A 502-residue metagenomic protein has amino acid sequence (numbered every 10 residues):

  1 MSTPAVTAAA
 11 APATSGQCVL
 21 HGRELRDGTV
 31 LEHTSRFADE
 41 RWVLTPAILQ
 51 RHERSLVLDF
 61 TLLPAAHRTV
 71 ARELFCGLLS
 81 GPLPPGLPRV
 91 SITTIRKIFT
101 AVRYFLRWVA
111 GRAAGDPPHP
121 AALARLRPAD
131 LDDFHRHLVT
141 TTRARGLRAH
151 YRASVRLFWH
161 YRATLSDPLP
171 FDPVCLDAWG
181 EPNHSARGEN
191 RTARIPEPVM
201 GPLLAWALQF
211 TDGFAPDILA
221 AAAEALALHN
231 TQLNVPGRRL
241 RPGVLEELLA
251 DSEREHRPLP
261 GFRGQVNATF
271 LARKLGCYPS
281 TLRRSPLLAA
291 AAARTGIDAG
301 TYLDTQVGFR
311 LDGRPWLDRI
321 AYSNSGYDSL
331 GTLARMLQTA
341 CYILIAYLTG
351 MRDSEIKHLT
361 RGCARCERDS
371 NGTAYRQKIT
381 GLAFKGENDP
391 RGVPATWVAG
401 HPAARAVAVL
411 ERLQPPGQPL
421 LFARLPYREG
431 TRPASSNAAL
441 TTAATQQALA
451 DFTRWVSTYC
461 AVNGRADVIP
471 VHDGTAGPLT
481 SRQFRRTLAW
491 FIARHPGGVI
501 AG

Functional and structural regions predicted by a protein language model:
M1-D328, L344: Charge-rich, intrinsically disordered N-terminal extensions that act as flexible nucleic-acid engagement or regulatory
A66, G188-F210, L245-G502: Extended accessory and catalytic-adjacent subdomains in large enzymes
